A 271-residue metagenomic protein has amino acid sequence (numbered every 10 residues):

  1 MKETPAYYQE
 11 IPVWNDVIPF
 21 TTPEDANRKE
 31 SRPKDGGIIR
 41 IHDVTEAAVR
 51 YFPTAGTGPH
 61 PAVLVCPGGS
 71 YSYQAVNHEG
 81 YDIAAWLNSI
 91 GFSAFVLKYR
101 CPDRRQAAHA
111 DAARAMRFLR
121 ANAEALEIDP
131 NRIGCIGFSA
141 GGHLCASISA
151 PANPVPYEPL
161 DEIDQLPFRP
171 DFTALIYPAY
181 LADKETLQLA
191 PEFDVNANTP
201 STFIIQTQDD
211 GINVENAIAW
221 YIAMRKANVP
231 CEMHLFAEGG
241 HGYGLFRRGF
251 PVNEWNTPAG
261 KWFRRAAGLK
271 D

Functional and structural regions predicted by a protein language model:
K2-T57: N-terminal cap/lid segment of alpha/beta-hydrolase-fold proteins
P59-G68: Short beta-strand element of the alpha/beta-hydrolase
V76-F95: Short amphipathic alpha-helix adjacent to the substrate-entry channel of hydrolases
D103-A125, W255-P258: Alpha/beta-hydrolase active-site loop
R114-A197: Primarily recognizes the serine-hydrolase "nucleophile elbow" in alpha/beta-hydrolase and SGNH/GDSL folds
F203-Q206: Short beta-strand/loop motif that positions the catalytic acidic residue of the alpha/beta-hydrolase fold
G211-I218: Conserved alpha/beta-hydrolase "acid-adjacent" motif
I218-Y221, R225-D271: C-terminal catalytic histidine-bearing segment of alpha/beta-hydrolase fold enzymes
